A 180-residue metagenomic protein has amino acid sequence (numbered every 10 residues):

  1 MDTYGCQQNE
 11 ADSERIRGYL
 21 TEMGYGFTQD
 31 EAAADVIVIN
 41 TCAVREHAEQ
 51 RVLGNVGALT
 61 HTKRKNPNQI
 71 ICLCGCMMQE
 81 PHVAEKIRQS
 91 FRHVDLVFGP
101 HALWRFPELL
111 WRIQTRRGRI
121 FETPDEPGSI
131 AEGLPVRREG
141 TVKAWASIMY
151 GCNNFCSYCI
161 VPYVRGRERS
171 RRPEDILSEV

Functional and structural regions predicted by a protein language model:
M1-V180: Proteins enriched for Cys/Gly/acidic motifs involved in redox and nucleic-acid/cofactor modification
